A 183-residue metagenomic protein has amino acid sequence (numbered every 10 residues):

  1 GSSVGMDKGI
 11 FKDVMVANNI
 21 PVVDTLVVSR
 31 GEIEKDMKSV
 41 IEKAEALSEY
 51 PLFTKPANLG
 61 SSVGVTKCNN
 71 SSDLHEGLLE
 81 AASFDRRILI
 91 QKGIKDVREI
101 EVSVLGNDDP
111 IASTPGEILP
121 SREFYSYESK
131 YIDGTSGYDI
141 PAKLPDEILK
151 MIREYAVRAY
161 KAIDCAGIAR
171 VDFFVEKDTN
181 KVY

Functional and structural regions predicted by a protein language model:
G1-S2, L119: Short, acidic/turn-prone active-site loops that include or flank metal/cofactor- and phosphate-binding residues
S3-V97: Active-site nucleotide/adenylate-binding loops and adjacent lid/helix of ATP-dependent enzymes
N19-P21, A162-A166: Short secondary-structure junctions
Y50, C165-G167, K181: The start of beta-strands in P-loop NTPase/AAA+ ATPase cores
N69-E154, K177-Y183: Phosphate-binding site of ATP-dependent enzymes
K92, A166-R170: Flexible, glycine/charged-enriched surface loops at secondary-structure junctions
V157-K161: Short, basic/aromatic recognition patches
